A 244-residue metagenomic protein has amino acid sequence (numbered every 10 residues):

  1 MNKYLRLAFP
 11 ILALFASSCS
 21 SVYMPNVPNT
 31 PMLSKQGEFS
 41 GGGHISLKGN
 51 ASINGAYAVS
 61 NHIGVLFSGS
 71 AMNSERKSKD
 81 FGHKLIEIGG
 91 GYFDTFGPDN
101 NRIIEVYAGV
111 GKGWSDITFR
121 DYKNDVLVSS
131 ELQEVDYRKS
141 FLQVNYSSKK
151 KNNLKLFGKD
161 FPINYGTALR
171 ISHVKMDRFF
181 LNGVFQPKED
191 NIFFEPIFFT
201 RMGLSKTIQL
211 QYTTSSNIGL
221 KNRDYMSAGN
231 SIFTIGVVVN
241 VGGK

Functional and structural regions predicted by a protein language model:
M1-C19: Sec-dependent bacterial lipoprotein signal peptides
C19-E75, N240-K244: Short glycine/proline- and aromatic-enriched beta-strand/turn motifs that initiate or cap beta-hairpins
L33-G41, G49-A51, N61-I63, P98-V106 (+4 more regions): Outer-envelope beta-barrel architecture signal
G41-G55, M72-H83, P98, D190-I192 (+1 more regions): Solvent-exposed loop/turn segments connecting transmembrane beta-strands in outer-membrane beta-barrel proteins
G42-S46, A56, G64-S70, G91 (+4 more regions): Transmembrane beta-strands of outer-membrane beta-barrel proteins
N54-G69, N101-S130, M202, K206: Glycine/serine-rich loop-strand microenvironments at binding/catalytic pocket rims
G69-Y107: Mid-chain, structured segments of secreted extracytoplasmic proteins
W114-K244: Outer-membrane beta-barrel transmembrane domain signature
